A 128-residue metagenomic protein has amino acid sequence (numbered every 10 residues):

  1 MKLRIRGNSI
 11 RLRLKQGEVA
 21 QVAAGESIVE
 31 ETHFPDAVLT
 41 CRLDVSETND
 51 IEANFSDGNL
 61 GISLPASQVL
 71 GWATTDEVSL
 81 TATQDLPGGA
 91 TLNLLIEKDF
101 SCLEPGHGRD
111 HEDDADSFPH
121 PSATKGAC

Functional and structural regions predicted by a protein language model:
M1-G7, D50-D57: Short, low-complexity cationic-aromatic patches
L3-I5, I10-L14, L60-L64: Short, structured motif recognition centered on aromatic/hydrophobic residues
K15-D36, A73-Q84: Extended intrinsically disordered, low-complexity coil regions enriched in Ser, Thr, Gly, Ala and often Pro
K15-G17, A24-G25, P65-S67, E97 (+1 more regions): Surface loops and adjacent helix of pleckstrin homology
A23-E26, T32, L39-I51, S56: N-terminal intrinsically disordered, cationic/polar leader segments that include organellar targeting peptides
D44, T48-D50, D57, V69 (+3 more regions): Exposed, flexible binding/inhibitory loops of compact, secreted disulfide-stabilized domains
I51-G88: Mid-chain, well-packed structural core segment of small domains
L80-C128: C-terminal charged interaction modules
